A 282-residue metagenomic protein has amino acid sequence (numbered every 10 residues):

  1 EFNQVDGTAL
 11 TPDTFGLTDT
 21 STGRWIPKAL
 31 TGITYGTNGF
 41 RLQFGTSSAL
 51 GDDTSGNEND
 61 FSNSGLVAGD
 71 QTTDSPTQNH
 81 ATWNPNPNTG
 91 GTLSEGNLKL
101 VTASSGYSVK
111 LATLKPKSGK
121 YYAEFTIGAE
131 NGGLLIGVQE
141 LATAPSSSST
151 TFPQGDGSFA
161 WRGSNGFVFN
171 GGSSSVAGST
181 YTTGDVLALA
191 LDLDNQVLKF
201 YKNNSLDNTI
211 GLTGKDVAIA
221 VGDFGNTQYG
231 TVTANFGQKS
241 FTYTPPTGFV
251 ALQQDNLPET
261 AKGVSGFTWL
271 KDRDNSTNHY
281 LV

Functional and structural regions predicted by a protein language model:
E1-N3, L42-Q43, D53, A123-I127 (+3 more regions): Short hydrophobic/aromatic patches on beta-strands that form ligand-binding or substrate-lining surfaces
E1-Q78, K199, N203-T209, V232-K262: Extended recognition patches within non-cytosolic domains
G7, Y181-V197: Localized edge beta-strand/strand-to-loop motifs within extracellular or lumenal beta-rich domains
T20-W25, A49, N57-S62, E130-F152 (+3 more regions): Short edge-strand/loop segments of extracellular domains
G91-P116, N170-V176: Secreted extracellular polysaccharide-interacting domains
T102-R162: Secretory/extracellular carbohydrate-interaction modules and structurally similar beta-sandwich "look-alikes"
G166-L187: Short, aromatic/His-centered strand-loop micro-motif at the edge of beta-sheets
G211-T233: Flexible glycan-contacting loops in extracellular carbohydrate-active proteins
